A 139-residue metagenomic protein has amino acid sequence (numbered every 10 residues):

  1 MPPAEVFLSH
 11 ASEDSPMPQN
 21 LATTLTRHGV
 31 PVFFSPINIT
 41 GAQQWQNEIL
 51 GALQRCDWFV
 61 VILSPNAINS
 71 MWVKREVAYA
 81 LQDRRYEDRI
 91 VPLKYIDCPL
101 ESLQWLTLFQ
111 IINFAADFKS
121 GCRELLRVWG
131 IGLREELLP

Functional and structural regions predicted by a protein language model:
M1-H28, V91-P139: C-terminal interaction surface of TIR/SEFIR-family domains
G29-I39: Conserved RecA-like helicase motor-core motifs
Q44-I49: Short acidic active-site motifs
C56: An anion/phosphate-binding loop that grips the pyrophosphate of nucleotide cofactors and donors
F59-V60: Hydrophobic acceptor-binding patch used for acceptor engagement in glycosyltransferases
P65-R84: Conserved TIR/SEFIR loop-to-helix hotspot centered on a Trp-containing motif with a nearby acidic residue
R84-V91: A short helix->loop->beta-strand "cap" motif at the edges of active sites that frequently abuts
